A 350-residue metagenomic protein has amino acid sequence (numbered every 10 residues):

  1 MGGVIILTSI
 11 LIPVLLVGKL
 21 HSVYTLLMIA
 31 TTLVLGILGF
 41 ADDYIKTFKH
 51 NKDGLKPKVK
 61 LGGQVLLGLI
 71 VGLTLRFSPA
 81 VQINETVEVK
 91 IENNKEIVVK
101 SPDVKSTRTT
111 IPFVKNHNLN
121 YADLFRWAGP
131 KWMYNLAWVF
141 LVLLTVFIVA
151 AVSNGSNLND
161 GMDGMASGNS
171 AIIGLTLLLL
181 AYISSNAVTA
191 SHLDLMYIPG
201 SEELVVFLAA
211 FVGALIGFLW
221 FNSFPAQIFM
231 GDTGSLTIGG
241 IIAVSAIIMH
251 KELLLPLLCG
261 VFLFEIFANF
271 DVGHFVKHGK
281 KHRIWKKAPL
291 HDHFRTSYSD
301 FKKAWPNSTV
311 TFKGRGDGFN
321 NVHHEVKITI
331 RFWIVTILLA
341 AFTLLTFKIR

Functional and structural regions predicted by a protein language model:
I6-I37, Q64-E92, I97-T109, F140-R350: Alpha-helical transmembrane segments
L35-K46: Alpha-helical transmembrane segments within multi-pass membrane transporters and channels
K46-K56: Membrane interface segments of multi-pass transport proteins and intramembrane proteases
P57-L61: Individual transmembrane alpha-helices with interfacial aromatic-anchor signatures
E92-M133: Extracytosolic (periplasmic/ER-lumenal) interhelical loops and adjacent juxtamembrane/interface segments of multi-pass
F125-I148: Glycine-rich adenosyl-nucleotide cofactor-binding module
